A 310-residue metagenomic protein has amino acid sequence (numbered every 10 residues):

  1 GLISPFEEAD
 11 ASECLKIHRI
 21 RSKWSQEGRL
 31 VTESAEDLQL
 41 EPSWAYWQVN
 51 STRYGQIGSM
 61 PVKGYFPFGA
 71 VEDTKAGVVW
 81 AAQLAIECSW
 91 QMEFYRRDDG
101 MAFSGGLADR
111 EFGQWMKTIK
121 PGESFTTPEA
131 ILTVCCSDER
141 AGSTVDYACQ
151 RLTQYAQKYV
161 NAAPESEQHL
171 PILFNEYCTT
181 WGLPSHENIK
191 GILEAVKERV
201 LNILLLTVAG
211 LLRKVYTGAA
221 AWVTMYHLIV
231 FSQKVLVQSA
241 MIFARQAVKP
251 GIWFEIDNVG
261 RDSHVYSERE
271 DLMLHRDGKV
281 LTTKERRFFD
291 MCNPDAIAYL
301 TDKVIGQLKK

Functional and structural regions predicted by a protein language model:
G1-R97, G113-W115: Polysaccharide-binding surfaces and accessory modules of carbohydrate-active proteins
S12, R213-S267, L274: Acidic/aromatic-lined carbohydrate-recognition and catalytic surfaces of CAZymes acting on diverse glycans
A85-E87, L132, F174-T179, V208-L211 (+1 more regions): Active-site beta-loop-alpha junctions enriched in small/polar residues
M101-E111: Short, structured beta-strand/loop micro-motifs enriched in basic residues and often containing a Trp
K117-C136: Short Pro-Gly-centered flexible turn/kink motifs
K120, N188-R213, K310: Catalytic domains of carbohydrate-active enzymes, especially glycoside hydrolases
S166-I172, V200-N202, Q246-P250: Short, well-ordered coil/turn segments that N-cap beta-strands
S166-P171, C178-S185, I252, I256-K309: Active-site-adjacent "subsite" loops/lids of carbohydrate-active enzymes
